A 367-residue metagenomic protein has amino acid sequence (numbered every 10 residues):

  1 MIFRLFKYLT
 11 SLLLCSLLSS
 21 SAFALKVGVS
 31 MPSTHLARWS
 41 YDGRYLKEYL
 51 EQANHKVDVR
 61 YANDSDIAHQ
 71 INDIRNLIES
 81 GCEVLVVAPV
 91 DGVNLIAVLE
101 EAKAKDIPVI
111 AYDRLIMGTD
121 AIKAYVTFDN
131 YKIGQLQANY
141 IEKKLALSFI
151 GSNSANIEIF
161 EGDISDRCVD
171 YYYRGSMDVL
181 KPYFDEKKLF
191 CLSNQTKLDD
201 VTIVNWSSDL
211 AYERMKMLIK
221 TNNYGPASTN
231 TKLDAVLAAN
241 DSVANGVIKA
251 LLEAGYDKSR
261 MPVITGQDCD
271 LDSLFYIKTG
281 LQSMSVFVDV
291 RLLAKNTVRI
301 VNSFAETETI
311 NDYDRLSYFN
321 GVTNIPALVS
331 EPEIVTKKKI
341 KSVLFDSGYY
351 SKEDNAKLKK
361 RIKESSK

Functional and structural regions predicted by a protein language model:
K26-A53, D58-I74, C82, A88-G92 (+2 more regions): Extracytoplasmic "Venus flytrap"
R38-Q52, I133-Q137, R167-C191, L210-R214 (+2 more regions): Short, solvent-exposed amphipathic alpha-helices that sit in or adjacent to ligand/effector-binding or catalytic
E51-N63, P182-S208: Short beta-strand elements in bilobed, periplasmic/extracellular small-molecule ligand-binding domains
D64-M117, A124-N130, D241-N245: Beta-alpha junction/loop-to-helix N-cap segments that form part of ligand/metal-binding clefts
Q70, V126-A155, Y171, A211-M217 (+3 more regions): Hydrophobic alpha-helical segments within soluble ligand-binding/sensing domains
V87-K103, S176, K197-Y276: Hydrophobic alpha-helical
V98-K132, K143, G151-G162, D270-Y276 (+1 more regions): Flexible loop/hinge segments that line or gate small-molecule binding clefts
F160-C168, L180, N296-K367: Hinge/cleft segment of the Venus flytrap/periplasmic-binding protein
